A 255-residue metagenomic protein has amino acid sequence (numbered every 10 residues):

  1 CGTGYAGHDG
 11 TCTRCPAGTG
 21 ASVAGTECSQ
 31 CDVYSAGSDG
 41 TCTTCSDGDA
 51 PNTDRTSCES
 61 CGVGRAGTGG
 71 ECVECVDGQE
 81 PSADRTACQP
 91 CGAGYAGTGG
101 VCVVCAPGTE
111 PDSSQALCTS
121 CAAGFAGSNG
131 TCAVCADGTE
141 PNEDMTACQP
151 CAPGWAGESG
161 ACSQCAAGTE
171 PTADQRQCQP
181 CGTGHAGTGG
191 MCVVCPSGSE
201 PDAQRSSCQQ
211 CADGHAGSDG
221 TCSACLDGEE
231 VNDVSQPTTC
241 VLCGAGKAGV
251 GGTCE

Functional and structural regions predicted by a protein language model:
C1-E255: Disulfide-rich, cysteine-dense extracellular ectodomains and adjacent flexible linkers of secreted and cell-surface
